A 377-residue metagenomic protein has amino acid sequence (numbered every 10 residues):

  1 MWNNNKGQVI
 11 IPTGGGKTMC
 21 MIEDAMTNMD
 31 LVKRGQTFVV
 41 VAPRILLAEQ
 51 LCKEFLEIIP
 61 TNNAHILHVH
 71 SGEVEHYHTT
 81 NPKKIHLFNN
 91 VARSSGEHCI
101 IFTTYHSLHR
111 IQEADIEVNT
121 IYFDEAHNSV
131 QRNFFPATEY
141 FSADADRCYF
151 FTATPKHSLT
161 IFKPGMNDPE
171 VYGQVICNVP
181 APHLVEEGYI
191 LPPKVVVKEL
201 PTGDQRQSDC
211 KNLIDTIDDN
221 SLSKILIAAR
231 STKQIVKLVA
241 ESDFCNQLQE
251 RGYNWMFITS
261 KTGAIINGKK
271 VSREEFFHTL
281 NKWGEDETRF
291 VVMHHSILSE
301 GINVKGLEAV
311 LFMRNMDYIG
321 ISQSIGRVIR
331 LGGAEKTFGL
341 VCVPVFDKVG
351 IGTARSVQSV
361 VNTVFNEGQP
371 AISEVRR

Functional and structural regions predicted by a protein language model:
N4-D24: Walker A/P-loop
T18-C20, R34-I59, E73, R230-V236: Conserved Walker A/P-loop ATP-binding site and its immediately adjacent core in helicase/helicase-like ATPase domains
L51, H109-D115, E125-F141, I302-K305: Conserved ATPase-coupling elements of RecA-like P-loop NTPase cores
N62-R110: Inter-Walker segment of RecA-like/P-loop motor cores
N128, S260-I372: Conserved RecA-like P-loop NTPase helicase motor core
N128-I190: Post-DEXD/H (motif II) to motif III coupling segment of the RecA-like Helicase ATP-binding lobe
G173-S242: Conserved interdomain linker/interface between the two RecA-like ATPase lobes of SF2 helicase motors
T232-T259: Conserved helicase motor "Helicase C" RecA-like lobe of SF1/SF2 P-loop NTPases
